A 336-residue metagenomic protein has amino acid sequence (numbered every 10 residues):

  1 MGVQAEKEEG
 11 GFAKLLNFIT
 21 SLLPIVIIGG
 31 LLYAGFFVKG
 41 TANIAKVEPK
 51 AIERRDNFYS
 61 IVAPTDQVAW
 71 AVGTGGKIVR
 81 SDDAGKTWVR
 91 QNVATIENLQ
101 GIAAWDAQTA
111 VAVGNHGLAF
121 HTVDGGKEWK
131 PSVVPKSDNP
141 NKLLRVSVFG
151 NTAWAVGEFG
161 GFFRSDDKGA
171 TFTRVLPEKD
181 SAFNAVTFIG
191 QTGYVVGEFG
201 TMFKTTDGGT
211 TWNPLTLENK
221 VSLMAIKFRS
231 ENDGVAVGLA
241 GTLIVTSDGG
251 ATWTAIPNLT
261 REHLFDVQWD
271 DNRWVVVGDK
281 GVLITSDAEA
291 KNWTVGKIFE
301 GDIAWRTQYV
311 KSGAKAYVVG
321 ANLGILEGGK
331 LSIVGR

Functional and structural regions predicted by a protein language model:
M1-R336: Residue-level hotspots at or immediately adjacent to binding/recognition sites across diverse folds
